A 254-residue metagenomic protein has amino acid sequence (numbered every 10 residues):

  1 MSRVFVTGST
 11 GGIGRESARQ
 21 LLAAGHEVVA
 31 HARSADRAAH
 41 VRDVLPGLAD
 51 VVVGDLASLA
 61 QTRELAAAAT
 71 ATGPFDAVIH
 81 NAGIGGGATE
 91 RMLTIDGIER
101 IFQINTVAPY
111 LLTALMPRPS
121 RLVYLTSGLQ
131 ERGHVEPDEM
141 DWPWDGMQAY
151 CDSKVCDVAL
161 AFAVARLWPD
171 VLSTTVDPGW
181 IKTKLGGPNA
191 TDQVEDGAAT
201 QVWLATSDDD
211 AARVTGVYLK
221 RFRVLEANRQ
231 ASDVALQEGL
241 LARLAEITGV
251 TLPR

Functional and structural regions predicted by a protein language model:
R3-V6, V78-I79: Conserved hydrophobic beta-strands of the Rossmann-like cofactor-binding core in SDR/related NAD(P)H-dependent
T10, A18: N-terminal Rossmann NAD(P)H-binding glycine-rich loop of SDR-like oxidoreductase domains
A24-H40: Conserved glycine-rich Rossmann-like NAD(P)H-binding loop of the short-chain dehydrogenase/reductase
L45-A60: Rossmann-fold cofactor-recognition segment
L56-G73: Conserved Rossmann-fold cofactor-binding substructure of NAD(P)-dependent oxidoreductases
G83-R91, I98-E99, R121-D170, D177-A190: Catalytic loop of short-chain dehydrogenase/reductase
A190-A242, V250: C-terminal helical subdomain
